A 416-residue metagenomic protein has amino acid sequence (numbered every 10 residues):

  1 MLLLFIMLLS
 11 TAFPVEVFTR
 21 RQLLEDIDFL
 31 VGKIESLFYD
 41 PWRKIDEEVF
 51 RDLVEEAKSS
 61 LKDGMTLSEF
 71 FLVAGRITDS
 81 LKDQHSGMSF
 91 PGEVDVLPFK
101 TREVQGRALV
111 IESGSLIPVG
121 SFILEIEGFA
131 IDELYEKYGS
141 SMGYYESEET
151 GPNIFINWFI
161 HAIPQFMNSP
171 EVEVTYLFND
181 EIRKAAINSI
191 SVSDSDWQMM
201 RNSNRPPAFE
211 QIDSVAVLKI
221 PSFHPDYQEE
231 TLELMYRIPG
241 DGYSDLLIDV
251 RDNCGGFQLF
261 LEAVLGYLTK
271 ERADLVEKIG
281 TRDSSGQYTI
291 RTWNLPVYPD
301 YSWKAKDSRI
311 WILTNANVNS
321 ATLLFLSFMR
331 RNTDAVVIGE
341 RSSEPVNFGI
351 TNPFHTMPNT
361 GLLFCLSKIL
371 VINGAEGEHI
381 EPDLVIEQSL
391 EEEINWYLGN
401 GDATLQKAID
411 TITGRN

Functional and structural regions predicted by a protein language model:
M1-I6: Sec-dependent signal peptide recognition, specifically the positively charged N-region followed immediately by
M7-A12: N-terminal signal peptide c-region/cleavage motif recognized by signal peptidases
P14-L246, V250-G255, L259, A263-G266 (+5 more regions): Flexible, low-complexity junctional segments that flank or bridge functional domains
H85, S89, N319, N332-N347: Short, well-structured beta-strand/strand-turn elements
S113, K219-F223, D249-N253, K278-T281 (+3 more regions): Active-site-proximal beta-strand/loop segments in catalytic clefts of secreted hydrolases
G255-L313, N317, N347-N352, T356 (+3 more regions): Gly/Ser/Thr-rich loop/hinge elements
H379-N416: Low-complexity, Gly/Ser/Thr/Pro-rich intrinsically disordered linker/tail segments
